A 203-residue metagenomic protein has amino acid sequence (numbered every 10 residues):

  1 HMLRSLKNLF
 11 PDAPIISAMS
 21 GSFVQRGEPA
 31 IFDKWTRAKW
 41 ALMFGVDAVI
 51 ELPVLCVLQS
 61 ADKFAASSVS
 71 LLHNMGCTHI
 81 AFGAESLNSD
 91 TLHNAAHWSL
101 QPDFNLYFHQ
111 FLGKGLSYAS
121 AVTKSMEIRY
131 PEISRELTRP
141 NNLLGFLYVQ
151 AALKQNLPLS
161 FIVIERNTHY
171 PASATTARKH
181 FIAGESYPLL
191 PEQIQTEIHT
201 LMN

Functional and structural regions predicted by a protein language model:
H1-K34: N-terminal catalytic cores of NTP/NDP-binding nucleotidyl/phosphoryl-transfer enzymes
R4, K39, Q150: Active-site phosphate/pyrophosphate- and oxyanion-stabilizing loops and adjacent acidic/basic residues in soluble
K7-N8, L42, V69-H73: Non-catalytic positions within long, well-ordered alpha-helices that form the structural scaffold/packing of enzyme
L9-P11, K39-M43, Y118-V122: Short hydrophobic/aromatic-rich motifs at helix boundaries and adjacent loops
A13, D47, T78: Short acidic/polar active-site loop segments enriched in Thr and Asp
Q25-V49, V54-S67: Glycine/small-residue-rich interface belts in oligomeric ring/scaffold proteins and their assembly partners
E51-N203: Active-site cores that bind ATP or allylic diphosphates and position pyrophosphate for catalysis
